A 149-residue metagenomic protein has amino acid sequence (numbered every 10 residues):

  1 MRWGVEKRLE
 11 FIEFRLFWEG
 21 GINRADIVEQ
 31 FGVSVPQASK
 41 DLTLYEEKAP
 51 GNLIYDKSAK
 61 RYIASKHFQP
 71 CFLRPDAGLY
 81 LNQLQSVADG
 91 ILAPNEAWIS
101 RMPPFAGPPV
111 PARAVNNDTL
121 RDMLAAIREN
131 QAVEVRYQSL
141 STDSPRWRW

Functional and structural regions predicted by a protein language model:
M1-P75: Short, basic/aromatic recognition patches that contact phosphate-bearing ligands
W3, W18, W98, W147-W149: A residue-identity detector for tryptophan
F11, I91, L140-T142: Intrinsically disordered, low-complexity regions enriched in Ser/Pro/Gly/Gln/His and often acidic
S39-L42, V110-A112, S141-D143: Intrinsically disordered, low-complexity segments enriched in polar/charged residues with Gly/Pro, especially when
E47, N117-T119, R148: Residues that act as N-cap/strand-start positions at coil-to-secondary-structure junctions
N52, D122, Q138-S144: Catalytic micro-motifs at enzyme active sites that drive phosphoryl/nucleotidyl and oxygen chemistry
A64-Q138: Bulky hydrophobic/aromatic content
Q131, D143-W149: Short, intrinsically disordered, charge-balanced linker/junction segments flanking boundaries in proteins
